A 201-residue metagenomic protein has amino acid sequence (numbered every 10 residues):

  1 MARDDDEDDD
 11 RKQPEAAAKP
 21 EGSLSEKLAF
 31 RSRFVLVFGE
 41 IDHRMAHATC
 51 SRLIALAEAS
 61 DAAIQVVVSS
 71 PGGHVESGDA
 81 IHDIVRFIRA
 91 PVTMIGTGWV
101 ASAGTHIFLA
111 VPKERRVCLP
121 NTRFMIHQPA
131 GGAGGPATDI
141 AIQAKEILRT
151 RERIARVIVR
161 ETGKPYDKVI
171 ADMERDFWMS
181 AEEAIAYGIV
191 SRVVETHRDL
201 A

Functional and structural regions predicted by a protein language model:
M1-A201: Terminal-region recognition feature
